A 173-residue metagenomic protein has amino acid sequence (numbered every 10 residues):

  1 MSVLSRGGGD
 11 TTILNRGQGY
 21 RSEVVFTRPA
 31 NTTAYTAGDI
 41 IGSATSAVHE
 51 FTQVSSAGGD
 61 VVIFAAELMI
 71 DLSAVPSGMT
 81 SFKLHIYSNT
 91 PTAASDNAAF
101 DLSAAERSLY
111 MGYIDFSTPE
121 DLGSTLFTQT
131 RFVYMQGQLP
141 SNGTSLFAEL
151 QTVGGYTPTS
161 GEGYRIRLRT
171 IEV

Functional and structural regions predicted by a protein language model:
M1-G9: N-terminal accessory interaction module
T11-V173: Surface-exposed, low-hydrophobicity beta-strand/loop segments enriched in small/polar/acidic residues
